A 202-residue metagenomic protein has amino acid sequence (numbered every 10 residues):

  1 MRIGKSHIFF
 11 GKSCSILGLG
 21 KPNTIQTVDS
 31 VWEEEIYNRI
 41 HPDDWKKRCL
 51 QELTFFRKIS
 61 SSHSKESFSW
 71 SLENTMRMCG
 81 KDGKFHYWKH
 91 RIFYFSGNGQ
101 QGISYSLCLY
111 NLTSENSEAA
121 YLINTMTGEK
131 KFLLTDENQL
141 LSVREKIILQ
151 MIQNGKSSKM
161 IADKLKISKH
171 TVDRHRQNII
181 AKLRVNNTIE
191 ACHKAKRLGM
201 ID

Functional and structural regions predicted by a protein language model:
M1-E35, M126-L133: PAS-family sensory domain signal
T24, E34-K58, D202: PAS/GAF/H-NOX family sensory domains and closely associated sensor/linker modules
D43, I59-I92: Per-ARNT-Sim (PAS) sensory domains and their PAS-associated C-terminal
R91-Y105, S114-S117: Short loop/turn elements at sensory-signaling interfaces that couple input to output
L109: Sensory beta-strand/linker motifs that couple input domains to effectors
I123-I147: Regulatory hinge/linker segments at domain boundaries that couple sensory/effector modules to output domains
E145-I152, A191: Short alpha-helical "packing" element that flanks the helix-turn-helix/winged-helix DNA-binding module
G155-E190: Recognition helix of helix-turn-helix DNA-binding domains
